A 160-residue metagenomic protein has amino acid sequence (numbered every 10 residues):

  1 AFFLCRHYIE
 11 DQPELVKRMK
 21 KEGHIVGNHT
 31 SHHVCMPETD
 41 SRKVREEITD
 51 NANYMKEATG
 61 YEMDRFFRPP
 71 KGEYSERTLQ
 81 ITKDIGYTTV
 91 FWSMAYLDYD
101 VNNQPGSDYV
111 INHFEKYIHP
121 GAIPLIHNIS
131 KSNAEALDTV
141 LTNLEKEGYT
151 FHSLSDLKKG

Functional and structural regions predicted by a protein language model:
A1, P120-G160: Terminal accessory/targeting
A1-L4, I25-N28, R65-P69, T88-W92 (+2 more regions): Structural recognition of the beta-strand scaffold that forms the well-ordered cores of secreted hydrolase catalytic
A1-T39, K43-D64, N143, D156-G160: Active-site beta->alpha N-cap acidic-glycine motif
F3, E10, E38-R45, G72-E73 (+3 more regions): Soluble non-cytosolic domains of exported or imported proteins
C5-H7, S31, P70-G72, M94-L97 (+2 more regions): Active-site beta-loop-alpha junctions enriched in small/polar residues
E14-K17, K21, R42-T49, N53 (+7 more regions): Solvent-exposed, polar/charged alpha-helical surfaces in well-ordered, non-transmembrane soluble domains, broadly
T30, P69-P70, D138, T142: Proline-centered helix-kink/hinge sites
E73, T78-Y117, Y149-G160: His/Asp/Glu-enriched short active-site or ligand-binding loop at hydrolase and phosphoryl-transfer sites
